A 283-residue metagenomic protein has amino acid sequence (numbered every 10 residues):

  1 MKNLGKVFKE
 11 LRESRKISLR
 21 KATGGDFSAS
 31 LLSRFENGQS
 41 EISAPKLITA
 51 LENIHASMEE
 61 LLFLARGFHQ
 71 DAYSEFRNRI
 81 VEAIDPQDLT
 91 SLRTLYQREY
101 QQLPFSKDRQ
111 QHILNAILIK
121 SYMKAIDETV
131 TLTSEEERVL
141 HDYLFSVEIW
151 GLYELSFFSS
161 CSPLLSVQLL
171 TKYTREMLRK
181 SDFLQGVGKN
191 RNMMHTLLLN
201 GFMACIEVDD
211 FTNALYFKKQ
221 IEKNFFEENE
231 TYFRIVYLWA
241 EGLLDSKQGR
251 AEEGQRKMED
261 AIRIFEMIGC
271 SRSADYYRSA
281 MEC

Functional and structural regions predicted by a protein language model:
M1-S14: A short, Lys/Arg-rich alpha-helix, primarily the initiator
V7, N78, H112-M123, S156-S160 (+4 more regions): "A position-specific structural signal for the A-helix of alpha-solenoid helical repeats
K16-S33: Short alpha-helical DNA-recognition segment
P45-E60: DNA major-groove recognition helix of helix-turn-helix/homeodomain DNA-binding modules
F63-T90, E259, R263, M267: Short, charged recognition helix plus adjacent turn of helix-turn-helix-like nucleic-acid-binding domains
L89-L95, T133, L170-T171, F211-A214 (+3 more regions): Solenoid-repeat scaffolds in large eukaryotic assemblies
Y96-P104, R138-F145, L178-Q185, Y216-E227 (+1 more regions): Amphipathic alpha-helical segments of tetratricopeptide repeats
Y100-E207: Mid-protein regulatory/catalytic core that forms ligand/cofactor-binding pockets and protein-protein interaction
